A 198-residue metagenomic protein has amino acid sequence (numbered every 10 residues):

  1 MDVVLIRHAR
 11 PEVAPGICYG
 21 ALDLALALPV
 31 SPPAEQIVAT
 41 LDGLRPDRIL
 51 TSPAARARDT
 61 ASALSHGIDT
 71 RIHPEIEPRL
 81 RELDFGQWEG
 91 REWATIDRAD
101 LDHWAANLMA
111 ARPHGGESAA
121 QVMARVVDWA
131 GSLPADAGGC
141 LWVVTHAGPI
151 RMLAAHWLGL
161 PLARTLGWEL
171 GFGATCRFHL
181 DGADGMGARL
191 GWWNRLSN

Functional and structural regions predicted by a protein language model:
M1, T70, L83-A94, A137 (+1 more regions): Acidic, low-complexity terminal tails and accessory targeting/binding regions of phosphate-metabolizing enzymes
V3-V4, A137-A147: Generic beta-sheet signal
L5-D59, L64, R112-V126: Loop-to-helix element that buttresses phosphate recognition and phosphoryl-transfer chemistry
I6, E77-R79, G191-R195: Conserved beta-strand termini and adjacent loop/short-helix elements that scaffold enzyme active sites in alpha/beta
P11, P149-I150: Short active-site segment of divalent metal-dependent hydrolases/proteases that encodes the spacing between
E35-A99: Phosphate-coordination/substrate-recognition cap region in phosphate-metabolizing enzymes
D42-R45, L133-G139: Glycine-rich phosphate-binding loop signature in dinucleotide/nucleotide-binding domains
A63, M152-H156: Active-site signature of alpha/beta-hydrolase-fold catalytic machinery across serine- and Asp/Cys-nucleophile hydrolases
